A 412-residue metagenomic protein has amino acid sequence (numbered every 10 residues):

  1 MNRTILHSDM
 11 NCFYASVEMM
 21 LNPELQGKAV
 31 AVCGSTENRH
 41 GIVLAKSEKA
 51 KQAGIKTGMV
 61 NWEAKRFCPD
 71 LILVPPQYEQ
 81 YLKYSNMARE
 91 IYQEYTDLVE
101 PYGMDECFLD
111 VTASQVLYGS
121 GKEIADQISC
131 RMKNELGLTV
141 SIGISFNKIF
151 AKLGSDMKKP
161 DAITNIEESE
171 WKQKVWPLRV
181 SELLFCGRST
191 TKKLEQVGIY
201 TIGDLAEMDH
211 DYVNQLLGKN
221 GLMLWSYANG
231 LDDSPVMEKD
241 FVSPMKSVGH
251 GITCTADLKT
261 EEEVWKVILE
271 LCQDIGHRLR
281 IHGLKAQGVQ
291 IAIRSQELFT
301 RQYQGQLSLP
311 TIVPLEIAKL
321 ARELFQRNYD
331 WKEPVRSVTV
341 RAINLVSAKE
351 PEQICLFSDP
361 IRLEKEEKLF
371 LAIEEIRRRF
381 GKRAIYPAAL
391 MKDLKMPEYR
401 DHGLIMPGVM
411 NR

Functional and structural regions predicted by a protein language model:
M1-S226, V236-K239, H277, P360-R412: Gly/Gly-Pro- and Ser/Thr-rich, intrinsically disordered tail segments characteristic of DNA damage-repair and tolerance
H7, E182, T190-V335: DNA-contacting surface of Y-family translesion DNA polymerases
F13, T36-R39, Q296-F299, L345-K349: Short, charged/polar surface micro-motifs in flexible loops or helix N-caps
L73, F299-Y303, K349-P351: Short small-residue beta-strand/loop micro-motif enriched in glycine and branched aliphatics
Y102-E106, S145-K148, L284-G288, E333-S337: Short Gly/Ser/Thr- and Asp/Glu-enriched loop/turn motifs at secondary-structure junctions
C107-A113, Q302-G305, Q353-S358: Short, hydrophobic beta-strand segments
T139-S141, Q290, S337-T339: Residues at or immediately flanking beta-strands
R322-R379: C-terminal hydrophobic structural anchor segments that stabilize assembly/packing rather than catalytic chemistry
